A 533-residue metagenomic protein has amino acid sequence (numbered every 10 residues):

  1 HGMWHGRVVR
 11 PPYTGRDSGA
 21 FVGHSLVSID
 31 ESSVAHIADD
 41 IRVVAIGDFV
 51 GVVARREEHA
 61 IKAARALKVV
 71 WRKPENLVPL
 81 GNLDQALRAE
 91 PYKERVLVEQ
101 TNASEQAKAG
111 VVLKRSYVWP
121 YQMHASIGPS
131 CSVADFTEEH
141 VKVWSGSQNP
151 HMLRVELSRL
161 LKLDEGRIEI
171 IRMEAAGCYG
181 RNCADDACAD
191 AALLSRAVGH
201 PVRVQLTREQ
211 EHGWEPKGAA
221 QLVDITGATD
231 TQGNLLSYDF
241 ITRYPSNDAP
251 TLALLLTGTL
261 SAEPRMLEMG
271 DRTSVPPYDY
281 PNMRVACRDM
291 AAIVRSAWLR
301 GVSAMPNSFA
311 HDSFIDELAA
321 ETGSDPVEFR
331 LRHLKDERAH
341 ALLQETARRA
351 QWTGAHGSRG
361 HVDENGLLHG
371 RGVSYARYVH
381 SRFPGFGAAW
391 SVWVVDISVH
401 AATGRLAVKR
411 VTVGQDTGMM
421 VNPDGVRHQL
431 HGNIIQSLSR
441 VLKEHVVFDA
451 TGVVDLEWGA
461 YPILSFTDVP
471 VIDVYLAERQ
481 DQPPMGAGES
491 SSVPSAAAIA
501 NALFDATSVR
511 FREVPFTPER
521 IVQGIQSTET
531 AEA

Functional and structural regions predicted by a protein language model:
H1-A533: Cofactor-binding beta-sheet edge motifs in enzyme active sites
